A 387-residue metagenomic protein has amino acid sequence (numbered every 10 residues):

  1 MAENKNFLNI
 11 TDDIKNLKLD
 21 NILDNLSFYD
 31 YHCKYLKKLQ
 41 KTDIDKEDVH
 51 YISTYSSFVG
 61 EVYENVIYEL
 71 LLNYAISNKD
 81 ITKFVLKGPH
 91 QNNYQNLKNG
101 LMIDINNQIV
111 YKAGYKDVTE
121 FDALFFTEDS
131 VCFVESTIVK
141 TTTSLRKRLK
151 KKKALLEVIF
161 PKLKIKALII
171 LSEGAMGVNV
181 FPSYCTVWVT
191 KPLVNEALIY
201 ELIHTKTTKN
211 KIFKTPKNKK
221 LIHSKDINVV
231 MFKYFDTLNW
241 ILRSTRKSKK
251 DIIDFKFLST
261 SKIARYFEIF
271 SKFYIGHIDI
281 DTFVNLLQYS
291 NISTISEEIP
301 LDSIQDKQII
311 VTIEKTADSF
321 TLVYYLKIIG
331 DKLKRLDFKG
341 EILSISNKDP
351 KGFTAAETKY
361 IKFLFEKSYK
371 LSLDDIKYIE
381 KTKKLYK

Functional and structural regions predicted by a protein language model:
M1-K387: Intrinsically disordered, low-complexity Ser/Thr/Pro/Gly-rich regulatory segments
